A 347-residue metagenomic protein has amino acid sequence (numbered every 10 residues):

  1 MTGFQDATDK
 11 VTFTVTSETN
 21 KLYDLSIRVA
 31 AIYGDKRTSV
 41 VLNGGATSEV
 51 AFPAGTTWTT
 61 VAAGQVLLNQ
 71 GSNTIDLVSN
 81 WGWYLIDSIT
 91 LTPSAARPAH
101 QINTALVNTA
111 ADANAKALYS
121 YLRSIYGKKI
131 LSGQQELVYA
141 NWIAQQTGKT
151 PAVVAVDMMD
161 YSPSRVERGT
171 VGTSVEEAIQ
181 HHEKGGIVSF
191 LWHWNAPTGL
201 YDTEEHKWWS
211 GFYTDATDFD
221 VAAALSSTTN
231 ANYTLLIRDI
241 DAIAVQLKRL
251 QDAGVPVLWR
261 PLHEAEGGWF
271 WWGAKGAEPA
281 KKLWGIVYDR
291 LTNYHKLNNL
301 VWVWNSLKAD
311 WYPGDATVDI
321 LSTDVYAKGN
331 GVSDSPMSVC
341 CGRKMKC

Functional and structural regions predicted by a protein language model:
M1-D112: Extracytoplasmic
Y84-L85, P163-E167, T198-Y201, G267-W271 (+2 more regions): Extracytoplasmic/secreted cell-surface and envelope-processing proteins
T92-D160, S164-V171: N-terminal module-boundary/linker segments of secreted carbohydrate-active enzymes
G127-K129, K149-A152, K184-V188, D252-L258 (+2 more regions): Loop/turn elements at helix/coil->beta-strand transitions in domains of secreted/extracellular proteins
G133-E136, V154-M159, L191-N195, R260-A265 (+3 more regions): Active-site-proximal beta-strand/loop segments in catalytic clefts of secreted hydrolases
G133-Q135, R260-L262, W284-D310: Aromatic-lined carbohydrate-recognition surfaces of secreted/lumenal glycan-active proteins
S164, S174-I286, L297: Substrate-binding cleft of extracellular glycoside hydrolase catalytic domains
A309-C347: Glycoside hydrolase catalytic-domain groove-lining segments
